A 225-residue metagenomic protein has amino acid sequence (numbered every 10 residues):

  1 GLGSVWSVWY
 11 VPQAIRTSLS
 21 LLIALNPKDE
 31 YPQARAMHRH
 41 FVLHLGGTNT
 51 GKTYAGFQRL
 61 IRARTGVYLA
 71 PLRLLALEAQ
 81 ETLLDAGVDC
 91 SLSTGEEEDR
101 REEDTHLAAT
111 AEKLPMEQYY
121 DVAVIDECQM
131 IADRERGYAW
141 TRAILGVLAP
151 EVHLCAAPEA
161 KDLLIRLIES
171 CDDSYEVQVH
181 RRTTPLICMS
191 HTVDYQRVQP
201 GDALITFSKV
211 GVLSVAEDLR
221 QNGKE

Functional and structural regions predicted by a protein language model:
G1-H40: Helicase-associated low-complexity/disordered flanking segments
A36-A55: Walker A/P-loop
A55-L60, E135, A139, G146 (+1 more regions): Conserved interdomain hinge at the start of the Helicase C-terminal
R64-A79, H153-C155, K161, V198-E225: Conserved strand-helix element at the start of the C-terminal RecA-like helicase core
Q80, G87-E97, E176-Q178, R220-E225: Conserved RecA-like helicase motor-core motifs
L83-Y120: Inter-Walker segment of RecA-like/P-loop motor cores
A111, D126-C128: Walker B catalytic acidic pair
Q129-M189: Post-DEXD/H (motif II) to motif III coupling segment of the RecA-like Helicase ATP-binding lobe
